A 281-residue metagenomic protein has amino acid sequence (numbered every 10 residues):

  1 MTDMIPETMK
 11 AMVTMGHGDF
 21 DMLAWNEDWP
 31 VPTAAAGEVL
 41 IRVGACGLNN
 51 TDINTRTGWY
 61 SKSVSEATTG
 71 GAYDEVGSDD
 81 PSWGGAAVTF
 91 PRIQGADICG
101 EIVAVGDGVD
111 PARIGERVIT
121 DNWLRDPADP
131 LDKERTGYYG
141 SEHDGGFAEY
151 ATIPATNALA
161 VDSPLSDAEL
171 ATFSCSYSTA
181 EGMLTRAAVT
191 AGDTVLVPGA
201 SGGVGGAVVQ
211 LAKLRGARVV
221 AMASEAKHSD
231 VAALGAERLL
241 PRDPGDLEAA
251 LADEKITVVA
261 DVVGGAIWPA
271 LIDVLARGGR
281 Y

Functional and structural regions predicted by a protein language model:
T8, A191-D193, I256: Phosphate-coordination loops involved in phosphoryl transfer and adenosine-cofactor binding
P30-G47, S61-L124: Glycine-rich beta-strand-centered segment in the early N-terminal region that forms part of a ligand/cofactor-binding
T51-R56, D129: Cytochrome P450 core scaffold surrounding the K-helix E-X-X-R motif and the conserved "meander" helix-loop region
E75-A96, T120-G199: NAD(P)H dinucleotide-binding glycine-rich loop of Rossmann-like/cofactor-binding domains, especially the beta1-alpha1
R117, L165-P244, I272: Mid-domain Rossmann-like dinucleotide-binding core that forms the NAD(H)/NADP(H) cofactor-binding site
V220, E237-Y281: Glycine-rich cofactor phosphate-binding loops and adjacent beta1-alpha1 units of small-molecule cofactor enzyme domains
